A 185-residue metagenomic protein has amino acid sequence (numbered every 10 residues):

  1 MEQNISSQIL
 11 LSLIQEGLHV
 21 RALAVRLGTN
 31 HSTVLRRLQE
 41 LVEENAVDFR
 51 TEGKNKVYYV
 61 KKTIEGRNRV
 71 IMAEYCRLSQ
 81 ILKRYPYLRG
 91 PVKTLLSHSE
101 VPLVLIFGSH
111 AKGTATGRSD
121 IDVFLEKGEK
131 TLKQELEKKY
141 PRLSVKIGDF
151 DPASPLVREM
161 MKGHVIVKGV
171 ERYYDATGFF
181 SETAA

Functional and structural regions predicted by a protein language model:
M1-E100, A111-T116, E126-A185: Catalytic core of pol beta-like nucleotidyltransferases
V101-F107: Short acidic amphipathic segments
D120-D122: Acidic Asp/Glu-based divalent-cation binding sites
